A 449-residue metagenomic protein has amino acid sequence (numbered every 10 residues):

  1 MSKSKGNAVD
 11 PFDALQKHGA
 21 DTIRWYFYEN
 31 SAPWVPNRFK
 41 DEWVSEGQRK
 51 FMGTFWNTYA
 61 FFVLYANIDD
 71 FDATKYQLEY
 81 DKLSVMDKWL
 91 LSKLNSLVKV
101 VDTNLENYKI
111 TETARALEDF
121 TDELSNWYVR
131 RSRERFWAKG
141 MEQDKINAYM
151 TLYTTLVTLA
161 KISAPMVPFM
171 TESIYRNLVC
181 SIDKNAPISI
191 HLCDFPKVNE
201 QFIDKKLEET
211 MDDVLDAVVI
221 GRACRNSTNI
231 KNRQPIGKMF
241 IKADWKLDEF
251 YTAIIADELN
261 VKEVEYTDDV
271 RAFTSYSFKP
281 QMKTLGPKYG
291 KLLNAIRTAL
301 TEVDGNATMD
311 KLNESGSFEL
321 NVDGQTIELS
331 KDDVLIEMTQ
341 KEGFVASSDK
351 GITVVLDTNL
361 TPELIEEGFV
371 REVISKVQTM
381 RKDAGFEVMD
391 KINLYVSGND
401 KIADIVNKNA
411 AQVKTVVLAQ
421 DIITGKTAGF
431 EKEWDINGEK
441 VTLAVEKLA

Functional and structural regions predicted by a protein language model:
M1-L15, V44-A449: Feature 926 captures the class I aminoacyl-tRNA synthetase adenylation module centered on the KMSKS loop
M1-P36: Alpha-helical recognition segments enriched in aromatics with Gly/Pro capping that present substrate-recognition
V35-V44: Short, solvent-exposed helix-loop connector elements
